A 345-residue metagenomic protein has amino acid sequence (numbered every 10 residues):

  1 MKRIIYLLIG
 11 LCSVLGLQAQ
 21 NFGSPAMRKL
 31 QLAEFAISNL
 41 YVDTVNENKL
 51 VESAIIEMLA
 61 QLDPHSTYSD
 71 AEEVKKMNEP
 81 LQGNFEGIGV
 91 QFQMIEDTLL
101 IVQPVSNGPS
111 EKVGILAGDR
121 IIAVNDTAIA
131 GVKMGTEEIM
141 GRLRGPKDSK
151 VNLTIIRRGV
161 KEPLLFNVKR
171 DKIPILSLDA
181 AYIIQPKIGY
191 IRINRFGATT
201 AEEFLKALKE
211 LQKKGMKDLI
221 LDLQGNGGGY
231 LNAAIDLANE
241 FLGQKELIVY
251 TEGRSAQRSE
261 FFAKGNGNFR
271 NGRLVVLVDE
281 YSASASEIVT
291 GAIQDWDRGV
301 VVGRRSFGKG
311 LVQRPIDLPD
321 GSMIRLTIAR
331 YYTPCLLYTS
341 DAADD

Functional and structural regions predicted by a protein language model:
M1-S24: Bacterial Sec-dependent N-terminal signal peptides
Q18-A26, L30, E34-E47, D70 (+4 more regions): Cleft-lining beta-strand/loop regions that shape enzyme active-site pockets
V45-D63: An acidic helix/loop motif centered on a single conserved Asp/Glu that marks catalytic or ligand-interacting sites
S53, P64-Q103: PDZ/PDZ-like peptide-tail recognition elements
G118-I121: A structural signal for short beta-strand/turn segments enriched in small hydrophobics and glycine
D320-A329: Short acidic, Pro/Gly- and aromatic-enriched capping/linker segments at domain boundaries
T333: Short, acidic, Ser/Thr-enriched surface-loop or helix-capping motifs
Y338-D345: Conserved small/polar residues in nucleotide/adenosyl-binding loops
